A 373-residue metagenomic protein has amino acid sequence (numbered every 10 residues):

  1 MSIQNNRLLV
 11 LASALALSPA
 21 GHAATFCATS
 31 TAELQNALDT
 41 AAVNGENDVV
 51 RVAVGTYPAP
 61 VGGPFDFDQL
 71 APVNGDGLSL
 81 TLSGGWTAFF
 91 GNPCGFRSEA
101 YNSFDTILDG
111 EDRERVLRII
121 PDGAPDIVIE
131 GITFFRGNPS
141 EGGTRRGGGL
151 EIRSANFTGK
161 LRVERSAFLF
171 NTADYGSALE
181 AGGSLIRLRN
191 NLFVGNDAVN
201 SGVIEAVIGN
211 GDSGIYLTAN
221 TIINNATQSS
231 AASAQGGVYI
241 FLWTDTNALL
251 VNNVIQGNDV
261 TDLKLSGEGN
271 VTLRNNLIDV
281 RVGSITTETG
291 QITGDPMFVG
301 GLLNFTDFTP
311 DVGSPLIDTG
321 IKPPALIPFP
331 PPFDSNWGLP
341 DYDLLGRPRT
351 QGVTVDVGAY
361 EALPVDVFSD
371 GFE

Functional and structural regions predicted by a protein language model:
S2-L9: Bacterial N-terminal signal peptides that target proteins for export
S18-G21: N-terminal signal peptide c-region/cleavage motif recognized by signal peptidases
T29-N36, N47-L80, G85-P93: N-terminal extracellular ligand-recognition/capping segment immediately after the signal peptide
A59-P60, G85, F90, E111 (+9 more regions): Surface-exposed loop/turn segments connecting beta-strands in extracellular beta-rich domains
G63-Q69, G77-S79, R97-E99, I152 (+3 more regions): Predominantly extracellular beta-rich ligand-binding scaffolds that present long acidic/polar faces for carbohydrate
D76-G142, T293-P296: Right-handed parallel beta-helix/beta-spiral solenoid domain characteristic of secreted/periplasmic
R118-I120, P125, T289-E361: C-terminal accessory segments
G123-S201: Right-handed parallel beta-helix
